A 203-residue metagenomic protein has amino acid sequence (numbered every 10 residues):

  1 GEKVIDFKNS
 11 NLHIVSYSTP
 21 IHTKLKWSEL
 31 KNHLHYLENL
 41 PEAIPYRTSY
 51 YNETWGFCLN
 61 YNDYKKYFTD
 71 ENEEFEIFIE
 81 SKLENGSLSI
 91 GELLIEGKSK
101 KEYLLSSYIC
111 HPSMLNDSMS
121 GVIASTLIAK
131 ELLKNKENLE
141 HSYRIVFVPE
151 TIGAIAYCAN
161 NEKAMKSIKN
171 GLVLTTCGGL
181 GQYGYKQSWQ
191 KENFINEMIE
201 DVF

Functional and structural regions predicted by a protein language model:
G1-F203: N-terminal hydrophobic/helix-forming segments and targeting peptides
